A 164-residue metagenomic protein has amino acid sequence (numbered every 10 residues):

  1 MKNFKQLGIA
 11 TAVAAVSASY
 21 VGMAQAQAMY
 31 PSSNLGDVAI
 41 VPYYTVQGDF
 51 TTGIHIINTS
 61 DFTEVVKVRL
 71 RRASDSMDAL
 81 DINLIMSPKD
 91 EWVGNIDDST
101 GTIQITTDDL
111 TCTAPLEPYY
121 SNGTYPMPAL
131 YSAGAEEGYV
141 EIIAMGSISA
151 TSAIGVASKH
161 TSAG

Functional and structural regions predicted by a protein language model:
N3-K5, A10-V13, Y20-G164: Gly/Pro-rich, tryptophan- and cysteine-flecked surface segments typical of secreted/extracellular proteins
